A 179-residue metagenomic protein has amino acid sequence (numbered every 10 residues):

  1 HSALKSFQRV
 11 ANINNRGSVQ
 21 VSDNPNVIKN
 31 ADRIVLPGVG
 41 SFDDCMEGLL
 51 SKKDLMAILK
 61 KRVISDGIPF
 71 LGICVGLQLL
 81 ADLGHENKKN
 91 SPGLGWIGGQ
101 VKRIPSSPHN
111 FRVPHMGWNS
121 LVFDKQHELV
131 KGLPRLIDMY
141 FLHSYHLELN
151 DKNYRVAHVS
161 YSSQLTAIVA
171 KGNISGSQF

Functional and structural regions predicted by a protein language model:
H1-I68, V75, Q100-K102: N-terminal beta1-alpha1 cap of cysteine-dependent amidohydrolase-like domains
V19, F70-L71, L94, R155 (+1 more regions): Hydrophobic/aromatic residues located in beta-strands of well-ordered beta-sheets within soluble catalytic
V21, Y154-V156, L165-A167: A short linear hydrophobic-aromatic micro-motif
I28-N30, L147-K152, V169: Short loop/helix-cap segments at secondary-structure boundaries that form the rim of catalytic
M46, A81-H85: Short glycine-enriched nucleophile-adjacent loop and the immediately C-terminal alpha-helix near the catalytic center
A57, G84-Y161: Pocket-forming structural segment of enzyme catalytic cores
C74, Q78-L80: Glycine-rich nucleophile elbow surrounding the catalytic serine of serine-hydrolase chemistry
N150, S160-F179: A glycine-centered loop/beta-turn motif at secondary-structure junctions
